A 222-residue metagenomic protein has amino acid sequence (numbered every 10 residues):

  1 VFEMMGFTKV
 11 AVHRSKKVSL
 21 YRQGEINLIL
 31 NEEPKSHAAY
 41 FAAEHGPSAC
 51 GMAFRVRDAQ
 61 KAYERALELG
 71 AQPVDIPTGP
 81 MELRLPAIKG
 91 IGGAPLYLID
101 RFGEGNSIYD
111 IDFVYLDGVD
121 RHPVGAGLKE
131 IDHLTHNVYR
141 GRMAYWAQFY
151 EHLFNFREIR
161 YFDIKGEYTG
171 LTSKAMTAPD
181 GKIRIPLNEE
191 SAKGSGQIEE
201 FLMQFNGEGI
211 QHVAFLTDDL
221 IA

Functional and structural regions predicted by a protein language model:
V1-R14, R22-D75, E82, A87-Y161 (+1 more regions): Glyoxalase I/VOC metalloenzyme domain signal
